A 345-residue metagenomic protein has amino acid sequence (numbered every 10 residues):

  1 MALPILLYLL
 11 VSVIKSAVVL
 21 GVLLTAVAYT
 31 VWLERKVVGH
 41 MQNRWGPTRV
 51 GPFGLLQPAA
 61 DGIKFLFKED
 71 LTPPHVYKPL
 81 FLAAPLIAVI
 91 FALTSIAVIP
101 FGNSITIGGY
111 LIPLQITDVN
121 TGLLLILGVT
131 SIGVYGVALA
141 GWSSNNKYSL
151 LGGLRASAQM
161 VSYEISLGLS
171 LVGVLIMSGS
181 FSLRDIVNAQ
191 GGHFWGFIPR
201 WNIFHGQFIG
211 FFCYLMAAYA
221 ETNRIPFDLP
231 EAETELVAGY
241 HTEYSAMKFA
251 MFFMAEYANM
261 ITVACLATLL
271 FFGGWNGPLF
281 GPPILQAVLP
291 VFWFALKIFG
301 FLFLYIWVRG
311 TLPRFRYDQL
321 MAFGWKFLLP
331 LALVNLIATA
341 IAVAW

Functional and structural regions predicted by a protein language model:
M1-W345: Selective transmembrane helix interface/packing segments
